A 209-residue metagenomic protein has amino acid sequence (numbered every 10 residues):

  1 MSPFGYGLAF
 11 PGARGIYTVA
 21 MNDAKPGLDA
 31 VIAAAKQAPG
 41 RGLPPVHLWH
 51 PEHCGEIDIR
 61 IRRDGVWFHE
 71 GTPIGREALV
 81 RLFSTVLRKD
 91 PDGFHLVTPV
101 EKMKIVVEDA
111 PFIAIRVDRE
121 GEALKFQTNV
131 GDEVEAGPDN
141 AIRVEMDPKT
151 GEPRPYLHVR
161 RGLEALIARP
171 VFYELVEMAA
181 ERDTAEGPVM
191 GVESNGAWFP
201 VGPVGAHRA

Functional and structural regions predicted by a protein language model:
P3-A209: Long, non-globular segments of proteins
